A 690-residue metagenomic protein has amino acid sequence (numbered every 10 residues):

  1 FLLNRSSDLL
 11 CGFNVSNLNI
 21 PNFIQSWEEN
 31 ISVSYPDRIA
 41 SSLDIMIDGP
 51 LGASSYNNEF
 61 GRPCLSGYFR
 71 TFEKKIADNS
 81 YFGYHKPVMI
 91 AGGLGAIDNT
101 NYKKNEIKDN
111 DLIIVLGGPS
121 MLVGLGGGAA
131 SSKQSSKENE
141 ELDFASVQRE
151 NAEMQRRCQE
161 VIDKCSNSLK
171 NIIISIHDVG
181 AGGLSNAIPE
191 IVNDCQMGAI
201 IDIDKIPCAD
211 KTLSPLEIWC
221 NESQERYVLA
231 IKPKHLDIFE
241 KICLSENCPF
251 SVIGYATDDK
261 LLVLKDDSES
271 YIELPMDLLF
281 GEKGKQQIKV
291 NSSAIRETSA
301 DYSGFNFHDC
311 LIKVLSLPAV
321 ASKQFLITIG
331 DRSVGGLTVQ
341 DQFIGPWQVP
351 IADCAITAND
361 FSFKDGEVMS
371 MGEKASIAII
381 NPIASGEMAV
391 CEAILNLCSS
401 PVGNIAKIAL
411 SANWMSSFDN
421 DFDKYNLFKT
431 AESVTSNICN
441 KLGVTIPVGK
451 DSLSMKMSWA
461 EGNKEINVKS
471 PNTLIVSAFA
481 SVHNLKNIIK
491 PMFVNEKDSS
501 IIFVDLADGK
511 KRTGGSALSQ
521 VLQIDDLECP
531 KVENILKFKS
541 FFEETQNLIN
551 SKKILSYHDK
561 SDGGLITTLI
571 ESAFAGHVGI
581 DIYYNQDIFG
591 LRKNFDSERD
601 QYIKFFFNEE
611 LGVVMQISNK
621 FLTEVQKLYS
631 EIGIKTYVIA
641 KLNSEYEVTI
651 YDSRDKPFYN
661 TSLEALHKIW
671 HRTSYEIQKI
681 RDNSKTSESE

Functional and structural regions predicted by a protein language model:
F1, R5-E690: Glycine/proline-enriched, intrinsically flexible loops and inter-domain linkers
